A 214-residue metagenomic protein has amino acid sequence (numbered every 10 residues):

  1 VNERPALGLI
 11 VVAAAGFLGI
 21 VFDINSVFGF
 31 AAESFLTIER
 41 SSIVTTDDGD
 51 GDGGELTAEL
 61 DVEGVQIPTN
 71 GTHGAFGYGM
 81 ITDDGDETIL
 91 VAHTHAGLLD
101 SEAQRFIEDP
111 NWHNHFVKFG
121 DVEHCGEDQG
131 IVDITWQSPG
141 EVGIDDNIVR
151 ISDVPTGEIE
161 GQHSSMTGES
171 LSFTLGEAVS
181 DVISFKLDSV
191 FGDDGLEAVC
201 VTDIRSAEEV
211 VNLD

Functional and structural regions predicted by a protein language model:
V1-G29: Secretory targeting signatures
G29-A31, F116: Boundary at the C-terminal end of the N-terminal hydrophobic targeting segment
A32-T46, G51-L56, E123, M166-G168 (+3 more regions): A broad structural signal for short, well-ordered beta-strand segments within beta-sheet-rich domains
L36-G120: Surface-exposed, glycine/proline- and aromatic-rich loop segments on solvent-exposed faces across compartments
G51-E59, D146-R150, S170: A generic structural signal for beta-strand entry/edge sites
T94-H95, D109-G130, D145, T167-E169 (+2 more regions): Mature secreted bioactive peptide module from preproproteins
E123-Q162: Short helix-loop boundary/capping segments
E160-D214: Acidic/polar low-complexity flexible segments
